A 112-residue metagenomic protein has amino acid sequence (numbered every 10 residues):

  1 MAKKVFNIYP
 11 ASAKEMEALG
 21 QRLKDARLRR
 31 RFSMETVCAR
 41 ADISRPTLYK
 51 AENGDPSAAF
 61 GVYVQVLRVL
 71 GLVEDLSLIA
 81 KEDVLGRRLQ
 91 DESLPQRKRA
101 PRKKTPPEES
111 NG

Functional and structural regions predicted by a protein language model:
K4-R29: A short, Lys/Arg-rich alpha-helix, primarily the initiator
Q21, R31-S33, A58: Residue-level signal for the short linker/turn that defines the boundary of a DNA-recognition helix
R31-Y49: Short alpha-helical DNA-recognition segment
D55-R68: Short, basic-rich loop-to-helix N-cap that marks the start of a DNA-contacting helix
S77-G112: Short, charged recognition helix plus adjacent turn of helix-turn-helix-like nucleic-acid-binding domains
